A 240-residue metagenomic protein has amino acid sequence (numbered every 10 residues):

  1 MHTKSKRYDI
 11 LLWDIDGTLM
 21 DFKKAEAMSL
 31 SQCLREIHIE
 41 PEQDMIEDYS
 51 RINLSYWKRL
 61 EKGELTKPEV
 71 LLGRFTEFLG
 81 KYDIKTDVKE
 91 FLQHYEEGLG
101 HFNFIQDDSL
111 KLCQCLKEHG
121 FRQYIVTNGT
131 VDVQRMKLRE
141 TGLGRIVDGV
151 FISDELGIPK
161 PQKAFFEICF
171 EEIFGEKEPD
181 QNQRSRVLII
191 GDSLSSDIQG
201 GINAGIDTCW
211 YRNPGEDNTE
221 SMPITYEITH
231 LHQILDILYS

Functional and structural regions predicted by a protein language model:
M1-L11, Q114, T130-S240: Asp-based, Mg2+/Mn2+-dependent phosphohydrolase catalytic module
K4-D107: N-terminal helical cap/lid subdomain that shapes the substrate entry/recognition surface in HAD-like hydrolases
K24-M28, D107-K111, M136, K163-A164: Generic recognition of short, well-ordered alpha-helical segments
I39, F121, I206: Short glycine/serine/threonine/alanine-rich loop segments
E61, T127, I189: Short glycine/serine/threonine-biased micro-segments
Y82, H119-G120, A204: Helix C-cap/helix->beta junction micro-motif
E90-L92, G98-F104, S109-T141, G149-S153: Substrate-recognition element of Asp-dependent hydrolases with the DxDx(T/V) motif
